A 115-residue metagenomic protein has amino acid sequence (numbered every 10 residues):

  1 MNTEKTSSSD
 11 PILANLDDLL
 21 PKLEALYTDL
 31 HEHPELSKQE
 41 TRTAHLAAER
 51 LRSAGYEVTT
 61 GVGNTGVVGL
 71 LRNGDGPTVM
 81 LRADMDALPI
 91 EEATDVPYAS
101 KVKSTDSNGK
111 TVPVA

Functional and structural regions predicted by a protein language model:
E4-A115: Acidic/His- and Gly-rich active-site-bordering loop/insert found across diverse amide/peptide-bond hydrolases
